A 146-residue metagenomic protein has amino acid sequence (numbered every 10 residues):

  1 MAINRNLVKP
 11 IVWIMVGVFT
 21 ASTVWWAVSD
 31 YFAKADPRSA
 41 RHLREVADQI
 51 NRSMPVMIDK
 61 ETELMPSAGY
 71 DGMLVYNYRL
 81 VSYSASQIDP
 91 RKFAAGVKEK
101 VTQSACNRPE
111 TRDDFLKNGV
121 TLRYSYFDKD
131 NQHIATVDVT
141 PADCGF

Functional and structural regions predicted by a protein language model:
M1-V8: Short, Lys/Arg-rich N-terminal segment immediately upstream of the first membrane anchor
A2, R52, I88-D89, A95 (+2 more regions): Compositionally biased, non-globular sequence tracts
K9-V28: Hydrophobic membrane-insertion alpha-helices, especially the h-region of bacterial N-terminal signal peptides
S22, V28-D71, Y83: N-proximal, solvent-exposed amphipathic alpha-helical segments enriched in charged/polar residues
R41-R44, Q132-F146: A charged, solvent-exposed segment within the mature domains of Sec-exported extracytoplasmic proteins
M65-D113: Mature extracytoplasmic domains of secretory-pathway proteins
Y78-S82, Y126-D130, V139-D143: A mature extracytoplasmic/lumenal domain signature
Q103-A135: A short amphipathic beta-strand at an alpha->beta junction
